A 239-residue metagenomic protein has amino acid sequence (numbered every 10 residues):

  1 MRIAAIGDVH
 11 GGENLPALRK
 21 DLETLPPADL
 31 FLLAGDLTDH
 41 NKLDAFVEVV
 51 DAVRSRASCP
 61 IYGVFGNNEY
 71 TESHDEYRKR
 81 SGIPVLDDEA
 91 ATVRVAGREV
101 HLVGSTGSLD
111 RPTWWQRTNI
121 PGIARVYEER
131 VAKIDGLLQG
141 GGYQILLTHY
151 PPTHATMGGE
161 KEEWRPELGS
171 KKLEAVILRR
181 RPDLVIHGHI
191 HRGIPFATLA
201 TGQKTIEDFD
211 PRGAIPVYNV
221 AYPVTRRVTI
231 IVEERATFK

Functional and structural regions predicted by a protein language model:
M1-R56, T71-E72, Q139-G140: N-terminal active-site segment of His-dependent metallophosphoesterases
A5-G7, F31-D36, P60-N67, P84-E89 (+3 more regions): Active-site neighborhood of phospho(di)ester-bond hydrolases with catalytic His/Asp-centered motifs
H10-A17, T38-L43, N67-D75, A90-V95 (+4 more regions): Active-site environment of divalent metal-dependent phosphoester hydrolases
G11, E72-G169, Y222: Conserved catalytic scaffold of divalent metal-dependent phosphoesterases
L25-P26, D51-S58, V95, E167 (+2 more regions): Short, conserved loop/helix-junction motifs that constitute active-site signature segments in enzyme catalytic cores
D44-A52, E162-L173: Charged helix-capping and loop-helix junction motifs
D51-V53, H74-G82, A197-F209: Short, aromatic/basic amphipathic alpha-helical patches
T92-A96, R125, E174-R180, H191-K239: Binuclear metal-dependent phosphoesterase catalytic core
